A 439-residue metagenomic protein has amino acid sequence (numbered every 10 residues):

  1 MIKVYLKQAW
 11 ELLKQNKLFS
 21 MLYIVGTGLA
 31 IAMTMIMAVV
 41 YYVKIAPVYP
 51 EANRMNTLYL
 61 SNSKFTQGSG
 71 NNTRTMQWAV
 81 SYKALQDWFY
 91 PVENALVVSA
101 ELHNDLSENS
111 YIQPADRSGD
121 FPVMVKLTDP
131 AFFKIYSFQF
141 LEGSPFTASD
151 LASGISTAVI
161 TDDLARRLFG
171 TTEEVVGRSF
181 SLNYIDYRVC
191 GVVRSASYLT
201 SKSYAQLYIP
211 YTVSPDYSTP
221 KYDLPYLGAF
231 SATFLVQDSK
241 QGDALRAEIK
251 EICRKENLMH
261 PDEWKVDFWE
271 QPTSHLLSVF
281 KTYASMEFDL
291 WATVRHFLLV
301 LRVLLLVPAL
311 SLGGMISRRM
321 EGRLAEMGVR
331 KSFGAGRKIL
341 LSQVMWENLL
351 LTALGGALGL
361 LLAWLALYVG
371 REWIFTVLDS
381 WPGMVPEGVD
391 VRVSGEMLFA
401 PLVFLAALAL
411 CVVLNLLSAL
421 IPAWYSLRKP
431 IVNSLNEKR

Functional and structural regions predicted by a protein language model:
Y5, M397-R439: C-terminal membrane-exit region of the final transmembrane helix in multipass inner-membrane proteins
L6-L18, L22, L310-L351, R428-E437: Intracellular coupling helices
Q15-I45, M286-A325, A353, V413: Hydrophobic alpha-helical transmembrane segments of multi-pass inner-membrane transport and secretion
L18-A30, A325-R371, A406, L410 (+2 more regions): Transmembrane alpha-helical interface segments in multi-pass membrane proteins
M37-A115, G119, G228-S231, T376-V393: Membrane-proximal extracellular/periplasmic loop immediately following the first transmembrane helix
L102, Q113-T147, L151-A152: The feature marks short, hydrophobic/small-residue-biased sequence motifs that occur predominantly
A131-P145, S156-M286: Mid-to-C-terminal secondary-structure elements that act as membrane-proximal/extracytoplasmic interface segments
L360-A406: Short helix-loop junctions at transmembrane helix boundaries
